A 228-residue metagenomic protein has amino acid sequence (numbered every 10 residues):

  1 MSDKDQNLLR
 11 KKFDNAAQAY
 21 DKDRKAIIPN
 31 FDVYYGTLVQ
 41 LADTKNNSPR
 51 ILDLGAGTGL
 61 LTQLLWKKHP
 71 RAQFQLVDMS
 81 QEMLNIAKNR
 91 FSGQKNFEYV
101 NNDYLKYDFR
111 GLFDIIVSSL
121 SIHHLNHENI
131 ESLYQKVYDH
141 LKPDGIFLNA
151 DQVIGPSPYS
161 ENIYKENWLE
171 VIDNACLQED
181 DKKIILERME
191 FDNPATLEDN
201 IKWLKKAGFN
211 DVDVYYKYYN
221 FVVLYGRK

Functional and structural regions predicted by a protein language model:
M1-T44, L60: Conserved class I S-adenosyl-L-methionine
T44-R50: Short helix-loop-beta connector
R50-L54, T58-K106: Class I SAM-dependent methyltransferase SAM/SAH-binding core
F109-I116: A short acidic, Gly/Pro-enriched loop at the edge of an enzyme's catalytic core that lines a small-molecule cofactor
S118-I122, A150: Residues lining the SAM
E131-P143: A short glycine-rich, Lys/Arg-flanked "PGG" loop and its adjoining helix->strand segment in the class I
A150-K205: C-terminal alpha-helical "lid/dimerization" subdomain adjacent to the S-adenosyl-L-methionine
K205-K228: Core SAM-dependent methyltransferase catalytic element
